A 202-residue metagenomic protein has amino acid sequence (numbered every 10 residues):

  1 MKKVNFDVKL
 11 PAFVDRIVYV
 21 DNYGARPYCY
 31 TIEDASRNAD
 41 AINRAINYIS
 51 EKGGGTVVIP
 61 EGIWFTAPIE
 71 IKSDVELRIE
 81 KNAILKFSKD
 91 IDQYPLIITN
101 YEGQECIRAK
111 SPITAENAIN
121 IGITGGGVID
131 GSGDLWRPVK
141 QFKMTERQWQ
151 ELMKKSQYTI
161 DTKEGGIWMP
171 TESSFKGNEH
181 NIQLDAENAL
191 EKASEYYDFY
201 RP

Functional and structural regions predicted by a protein language model:
M1-P202: Extracellular/periplasmic carbohydrate-active domains that bind, remodel, or depolymerize complex polysaccharides
